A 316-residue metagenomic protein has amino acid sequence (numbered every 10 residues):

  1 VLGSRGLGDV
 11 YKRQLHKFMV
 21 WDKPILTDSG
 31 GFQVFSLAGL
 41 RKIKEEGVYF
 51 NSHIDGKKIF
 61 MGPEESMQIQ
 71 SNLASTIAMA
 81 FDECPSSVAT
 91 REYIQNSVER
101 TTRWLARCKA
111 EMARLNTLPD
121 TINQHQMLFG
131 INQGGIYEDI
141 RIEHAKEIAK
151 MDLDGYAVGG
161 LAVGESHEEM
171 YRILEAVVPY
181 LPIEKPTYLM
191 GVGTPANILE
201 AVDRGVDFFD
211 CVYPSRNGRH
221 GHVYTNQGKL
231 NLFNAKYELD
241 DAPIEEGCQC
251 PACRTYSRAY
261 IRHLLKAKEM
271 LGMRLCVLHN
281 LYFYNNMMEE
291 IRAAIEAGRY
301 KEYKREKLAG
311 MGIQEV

Functional and structural regions predicted by a protein language model:
V1-L7, Y11: Single conserved hydrophobic/aromatic residue that forms the stacking wall/gate of nucleotide- or nucleobase-binding
S4-R5, Q33, G164, S215: Glycine-rich nucleotide phosphate-binding loop and flanking beta-alpha elements of Rossmann-like dinucleotide-binding
D9-Q133, Y137-E138, E143-H144: Active-site-facing alpha/beta catalytic cores
D28, Q70, G130, I148 (+3 more regions): Conserved, mostly hydrophobic/aromatic
S75, A106, A110-A113, P179-P182 (+4 more regions): Generic secondary-structure signature for well-ordered alpha-helical cores
D82-V88, E245-V316: C-terminal extensions of enzymes
S86-T90, Q95, G155-L161, M270-M273: Glycine- and acidic
T102, E111, L115-T117, N123-I244: Glycine-rich phosphate/ribose-binding loops and adjacent secondary-structure elements that form binding surfaces
